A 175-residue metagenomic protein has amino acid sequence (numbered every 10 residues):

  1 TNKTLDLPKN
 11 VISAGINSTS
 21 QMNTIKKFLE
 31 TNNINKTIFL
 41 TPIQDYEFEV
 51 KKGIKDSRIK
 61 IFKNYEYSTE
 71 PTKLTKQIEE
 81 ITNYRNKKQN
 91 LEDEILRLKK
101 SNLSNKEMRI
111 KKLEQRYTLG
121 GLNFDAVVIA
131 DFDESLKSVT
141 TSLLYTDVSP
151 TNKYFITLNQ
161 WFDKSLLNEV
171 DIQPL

Functional and structural regions predicted by a protein language model:
T1-N64: Extracytoplasmic ligand/sensor domains, especially the bilobed periplasmic-binding protein
P8, I59-F62, E79-R109, L122-A126 (+1 more regions): Extracellular/periplasmic periplasmic-binding protein-like sensory domains
N17, Q44-D45, E70, L103-K106 (+1 more regions): Intrinsic-disorder/low-complexity, polar/charged segments
Q21, I25, Y46-G53, E70 (+2 more regions): Stable alpha-helical elements in mature extracytoplasmic
K27-T31, I81-R85, K111-G120: Short, well-structured alpha-helical segments in soluble
L40-P42, D131, T157-N159: Short beta-strand/turn micro-motifs composed of small residues that flank or help shape donor/cofactor-binding pockets
T69-E70, D133, N159-D163: Glycine-rich beta-alpha junction loops
T118-V127, S135: A long, hydrophobic alpha-helical segment
